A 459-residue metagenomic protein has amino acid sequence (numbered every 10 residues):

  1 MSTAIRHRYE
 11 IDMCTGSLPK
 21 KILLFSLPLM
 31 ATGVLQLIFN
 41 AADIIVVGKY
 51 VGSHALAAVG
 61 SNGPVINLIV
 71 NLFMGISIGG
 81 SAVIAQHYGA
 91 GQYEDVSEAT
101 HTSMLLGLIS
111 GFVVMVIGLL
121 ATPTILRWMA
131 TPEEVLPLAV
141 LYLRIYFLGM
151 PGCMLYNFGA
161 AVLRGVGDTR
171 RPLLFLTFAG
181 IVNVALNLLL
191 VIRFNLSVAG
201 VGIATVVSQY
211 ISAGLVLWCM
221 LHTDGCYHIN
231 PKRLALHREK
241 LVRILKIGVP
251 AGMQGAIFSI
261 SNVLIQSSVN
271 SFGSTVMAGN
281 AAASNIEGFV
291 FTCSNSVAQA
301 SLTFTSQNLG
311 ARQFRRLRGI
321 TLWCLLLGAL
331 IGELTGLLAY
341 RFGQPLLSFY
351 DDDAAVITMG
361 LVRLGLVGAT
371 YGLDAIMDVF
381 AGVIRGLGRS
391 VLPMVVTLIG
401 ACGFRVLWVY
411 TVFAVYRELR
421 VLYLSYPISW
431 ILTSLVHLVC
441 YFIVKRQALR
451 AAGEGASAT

Functional and structural regions predicted by a protein language model:
M1-S26, I84-G149, R193-V249, T305-T370 (+1 more regions): Short alpha-helical transmembrane segments in multi-pass integral membrane proteins
T15, P19-I38, A42, V65-L72 (+8 more regions): Residue-level signal for short hydrophobic patches within transmembrane helices of multi-pass membrane transporters
L24-D43, I145, Y156, A179 (+5 more regions): Transmembrane helical elements of multi-pass membrane transporters/channels
V34, I38-A57, L126-E133, L189-V198 (+4 more regions): Helix-terminus/linker motif at the lipid-water interface of multi-pass membrane proteins
S53-P64, A139, L143, G202 (+3 more regions): Small-residue hotspots at the loop-to-helix junctions and early N-terminal turns of transmembrane alpha-helices
L56-V116, C153-P172, Q266, G279-G343 (+1 more regions): Small-residue-rich hydrophobic transmembrane alpha-helices
L68-N71, N183-N187, A213-L217, F289-T292 (+3 more regions): Hydrophobic transmembrane alpha-helices of multi-pass small-molecule transporters
S77, I145-R164, P172-N183, V201-V216 (+4 more regions): Short runs within selected transmembrane alpha-helices of multi-pass transporters and secretion channels
